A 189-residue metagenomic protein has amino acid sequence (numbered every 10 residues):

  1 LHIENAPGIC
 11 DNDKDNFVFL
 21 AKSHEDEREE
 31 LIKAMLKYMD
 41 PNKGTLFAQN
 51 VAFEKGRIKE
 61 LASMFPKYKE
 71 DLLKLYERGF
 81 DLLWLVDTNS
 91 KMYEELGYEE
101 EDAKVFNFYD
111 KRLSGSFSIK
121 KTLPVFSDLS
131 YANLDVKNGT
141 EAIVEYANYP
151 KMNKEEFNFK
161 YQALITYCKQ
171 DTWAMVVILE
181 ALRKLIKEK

Functional and structural regions predicted by a protein language model:
L1-D11: Gly/Thr-rich phosphate-binding beta-strand-loop-beta motif of the actin/hexokinase/Hsp70
I3, Q49-V51, A62, C168 (+1 more regions): Active-site proximal loops enriched in glycine and acidic residues that flank catalytic Cys/His/Asp and coordinate
I3-N5, D40-K43, K169: Short, well-ordered loop/turn elements at secondary-structure boundaries
E4, E77, Y161: Active-site lining segments that contact anionic ligands and/or coordinate catalytic metals
D15-I143: Conserved DEDDh/DEDDy metal-dependent 3′-5′ exonuclease domain
F106-S114, I119-K189: Acidic, Mg2+-coordinating catalytic module of metal-dependent nucleases/exonucleases that use a two-metal-ion mechanism
